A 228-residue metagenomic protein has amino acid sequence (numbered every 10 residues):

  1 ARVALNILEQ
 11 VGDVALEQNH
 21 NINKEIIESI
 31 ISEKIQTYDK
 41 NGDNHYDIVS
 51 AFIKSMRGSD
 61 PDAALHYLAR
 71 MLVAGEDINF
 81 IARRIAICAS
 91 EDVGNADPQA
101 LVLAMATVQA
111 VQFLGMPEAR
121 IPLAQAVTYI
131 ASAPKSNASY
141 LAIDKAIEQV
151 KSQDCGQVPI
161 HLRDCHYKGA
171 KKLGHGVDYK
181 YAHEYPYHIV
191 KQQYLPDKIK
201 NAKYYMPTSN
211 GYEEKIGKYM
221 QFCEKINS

Functional and structural regions predicted by a protein language model:
A1-E9, D13-I22, T37-G42, D92-Q99 (+1 more regions): Conserved C-terminal "switch" segment of AAA+ ATPases
R2-E17, I26-S32, S50-K54, L65-R70 (+1 more regions): C-terminal helical "lid" of AAA+/P-loop NTPase domains
N19-E28, E33-V49, D60: Inter-lobe coupling/hinge segments of SF2-like helicase ATPases
I48-A51, D77: Transmembrane alpha-helical segments and their cytosolic interface motifs in multi-pass membrane proteins
G58-I189, P196-S228: Terminal-proximal interaction/regulatory segments of ATP-powered molecular machines
